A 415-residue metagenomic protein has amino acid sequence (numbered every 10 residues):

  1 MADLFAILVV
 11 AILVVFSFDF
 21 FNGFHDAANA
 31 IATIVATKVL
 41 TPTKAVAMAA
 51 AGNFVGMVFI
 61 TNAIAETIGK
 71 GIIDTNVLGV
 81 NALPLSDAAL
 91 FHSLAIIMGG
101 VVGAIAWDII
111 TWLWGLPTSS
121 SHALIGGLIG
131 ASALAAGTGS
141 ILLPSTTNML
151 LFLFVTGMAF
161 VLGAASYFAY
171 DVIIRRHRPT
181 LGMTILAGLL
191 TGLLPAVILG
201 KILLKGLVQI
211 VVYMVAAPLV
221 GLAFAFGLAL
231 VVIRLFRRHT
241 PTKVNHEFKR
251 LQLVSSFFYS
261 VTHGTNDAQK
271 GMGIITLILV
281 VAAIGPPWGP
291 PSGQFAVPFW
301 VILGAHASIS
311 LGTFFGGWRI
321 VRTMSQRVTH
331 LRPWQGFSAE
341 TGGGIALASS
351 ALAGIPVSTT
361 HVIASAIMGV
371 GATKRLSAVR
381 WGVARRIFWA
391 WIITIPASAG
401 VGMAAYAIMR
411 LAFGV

Functional and structural regions predicted by a protein language model:
M1-V415: Multi-pass alpha-helical transmembrane bundle typical of ion/small-solute transporters and intramembrane aspartyl
